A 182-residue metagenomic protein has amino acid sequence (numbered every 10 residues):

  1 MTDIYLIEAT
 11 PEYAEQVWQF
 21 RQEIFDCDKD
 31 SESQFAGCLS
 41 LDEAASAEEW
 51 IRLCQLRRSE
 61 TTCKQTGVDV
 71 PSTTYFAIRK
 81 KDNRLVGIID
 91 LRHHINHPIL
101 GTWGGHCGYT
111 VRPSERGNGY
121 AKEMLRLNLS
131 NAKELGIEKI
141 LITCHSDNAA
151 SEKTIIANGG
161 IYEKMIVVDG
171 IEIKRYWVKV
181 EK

Functional and structural regions predicted by a protein language model:
M1-H106, D169-K182: GNAT-family acyltransferases
R79, G108, R112, H145: Residue-level recognition of the GNAT/N-acetyltransferase active site
N83, G119, N148: Conserved G/P- and acidic residue-centered "switch" motifs that form tight phosphate/ATP-binding loops in soluble
G108-V111, G117-E134, K153-A157: Conserved acetyl-CoA-binding loop-helix of GNAT-fold acetyltransferases
R116, I142-E152: Conserved beta-strand-loop-alpha-helix junction that forms the acyl-donor binding cleft
A132-T143: Conserved GNAT acetyl-CoA-binding A-motif
T143, I156, I161-R175: Conserved catalytic-core motifs of GNAT/GCN5-like acyltransferases
